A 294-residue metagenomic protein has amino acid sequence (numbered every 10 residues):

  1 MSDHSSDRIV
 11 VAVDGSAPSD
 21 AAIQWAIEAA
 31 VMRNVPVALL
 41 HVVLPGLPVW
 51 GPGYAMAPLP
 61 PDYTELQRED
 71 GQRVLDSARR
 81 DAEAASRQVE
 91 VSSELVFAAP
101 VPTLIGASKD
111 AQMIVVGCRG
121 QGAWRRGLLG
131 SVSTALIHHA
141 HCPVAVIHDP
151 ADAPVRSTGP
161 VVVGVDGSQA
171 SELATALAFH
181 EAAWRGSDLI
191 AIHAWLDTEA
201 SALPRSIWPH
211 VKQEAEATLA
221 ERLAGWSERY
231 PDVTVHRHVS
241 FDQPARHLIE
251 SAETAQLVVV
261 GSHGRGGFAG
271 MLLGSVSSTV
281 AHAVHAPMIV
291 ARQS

Functional and structural regions predicted by a protein language model:
M1-S5, P18, P61-E65, S77-I114 (+3 more regions): Structural beta-alpha unit
S2-L59, G159-P209, S227-H238, Q293: Small/aliphatic-rich secondary-structure junction motif
P58-R73, W208-A215: A short acidic, glycine-rich active-site loop that binds or catalyzes chemistry on phosphate/adenosine moieties
G71-L75, R79, A215-L219, L223: N-terminal membrane-insertion helices
M113-A135, T158, L257-A283: Glycine-rich, Arg-bearing micro-motifs that act as flexible, cationic patches
G117-C118, V144-P150, V290-R292: Short beta-strand elements of ligand-binding domains
S133-D152: Short, structured interface segments
